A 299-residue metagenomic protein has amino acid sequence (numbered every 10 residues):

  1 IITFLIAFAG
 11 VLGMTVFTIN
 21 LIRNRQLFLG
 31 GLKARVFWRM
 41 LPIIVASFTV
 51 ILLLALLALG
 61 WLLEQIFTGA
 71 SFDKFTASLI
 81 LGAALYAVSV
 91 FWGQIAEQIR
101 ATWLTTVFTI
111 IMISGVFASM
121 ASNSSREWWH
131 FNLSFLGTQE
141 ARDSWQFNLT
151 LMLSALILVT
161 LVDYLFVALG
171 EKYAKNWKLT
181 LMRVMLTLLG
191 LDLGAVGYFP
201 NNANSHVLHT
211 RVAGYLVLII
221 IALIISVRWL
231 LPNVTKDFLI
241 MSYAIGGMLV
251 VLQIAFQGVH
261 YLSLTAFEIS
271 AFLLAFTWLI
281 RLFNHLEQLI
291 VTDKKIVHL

Functional and structural regions predicted by a protein language model:
I2-L12, L41-S47, A70-A84, S144-S154 (+2 more regions): Alpha-helical transmembrane segments of polytopic membrane proteins
V11-L27, V159-F166: Membrane-water interface of transmembrane alpha-helices
L27-W38, Q94-L104, V167-L179, L230-F238 (+1 more regions): Membrane-interface helix-boundary motifs at transmembrane edges
F28-W145: Membrane-interface helix-loop-helix junctions at boundaries between adjacent transmembrane segments
L85-I95, T160-Y164, L218-V234, R281-F283: Alpha-helical transmembrane segments in multipass membrane proteins, preferentially the mid-helix core
I95-Q98, F199-V207, G258-A266: Membrane-interface helix caps and helix-loop-helix hairpins in membrane proteins
F166-N176, T180-L208: Membrane-helix boundary elements
T235-L299: Terminal transmembrane helical module of multi-pass membrane proteins
